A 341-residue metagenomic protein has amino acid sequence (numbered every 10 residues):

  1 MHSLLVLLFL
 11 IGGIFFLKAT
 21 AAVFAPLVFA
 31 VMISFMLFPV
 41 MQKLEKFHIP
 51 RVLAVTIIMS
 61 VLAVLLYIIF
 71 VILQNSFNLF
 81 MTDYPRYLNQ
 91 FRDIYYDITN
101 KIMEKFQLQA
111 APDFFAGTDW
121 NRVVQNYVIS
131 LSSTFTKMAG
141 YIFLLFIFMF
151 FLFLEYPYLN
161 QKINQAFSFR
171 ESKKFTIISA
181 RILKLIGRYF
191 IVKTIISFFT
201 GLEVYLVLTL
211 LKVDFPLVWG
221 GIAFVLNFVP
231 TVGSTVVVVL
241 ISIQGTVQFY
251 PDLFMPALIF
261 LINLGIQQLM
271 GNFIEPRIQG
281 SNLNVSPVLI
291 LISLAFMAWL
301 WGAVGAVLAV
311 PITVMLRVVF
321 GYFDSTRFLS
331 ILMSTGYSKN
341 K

Functional and structural regions predicted by a protein language model:
M1-N75, M149, A257, T313-V314 (+1 more regions): Anchoring transmembrane alpha helix of integral membrane proteins
L7-G12, F16, T56-I69, A139-F146 (+10 more regions): Generic alpha-helical transmembrane segments of integral inner-membrane proteins, especially permease/transport modules
F9, L53, N121-V128, E171 (+10 more regions): Alpha-helical membrane-protein architecture signal
A21-F29, L210-G221, Y250-L258, V285-I290 (+1 more regions): Membrane-water interface of transmembrane alpha-helices in multipass transporters/channels
K43-F47, L53, I68-L144, Y156-P157 (+1 more regions): Juxtamembrane membrane-interface segments in integral membrane proteins
I49-I58, S172-F175, F215, G233-V236 (+3 more regions): Membrane-interface starts of transmembrane alpha-helices
K137-G245, L253-I259: Alpha-helical transmembrane segments and their immediate interhelical loop/hinge regions in multi-pass membrane
P256-K341: Hydrophobic alpha-helical transmembrane segments of membrane transport and translocation systems, primarily multi-pass
